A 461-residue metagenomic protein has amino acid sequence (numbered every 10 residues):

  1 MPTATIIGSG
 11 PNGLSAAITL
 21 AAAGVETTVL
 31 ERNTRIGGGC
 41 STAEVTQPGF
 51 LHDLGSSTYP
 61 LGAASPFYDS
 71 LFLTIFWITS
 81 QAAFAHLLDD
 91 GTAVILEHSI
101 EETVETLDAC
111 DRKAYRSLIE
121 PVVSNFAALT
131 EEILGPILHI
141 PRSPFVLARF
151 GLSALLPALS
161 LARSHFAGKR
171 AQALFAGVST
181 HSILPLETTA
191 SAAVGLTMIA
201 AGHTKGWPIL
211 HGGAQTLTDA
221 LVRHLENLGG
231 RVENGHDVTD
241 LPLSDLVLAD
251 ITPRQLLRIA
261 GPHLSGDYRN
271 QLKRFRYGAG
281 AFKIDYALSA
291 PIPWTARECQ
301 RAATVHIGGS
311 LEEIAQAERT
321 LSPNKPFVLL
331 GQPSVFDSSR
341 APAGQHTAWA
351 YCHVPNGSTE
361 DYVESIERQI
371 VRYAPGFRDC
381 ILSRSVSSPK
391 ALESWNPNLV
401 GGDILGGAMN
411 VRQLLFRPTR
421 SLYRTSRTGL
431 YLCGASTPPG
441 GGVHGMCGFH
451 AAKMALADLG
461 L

Functional and structural regions predicted by a protein language model:
M1-T5, A22-A23, G202, V411-P418: Extreme N-terminal leader/targeting segments of oxidoreductases
P2-S124: N-terminal glycine-rich phosphate/pyrophosphate-binding loop and immediately adjacent elements
D89-T189: Rossmann-like flavin
G168-P185, K325-L329, G376-P438: A glycine-rich dinucleotide-binding beta-alpha-beta segment and adjacent secondary-structure elements that constitute
G195-V238: Helical element adjacent to the flavin cofactor pocket in flavoenzyme catalytic cores
N234-A341: Mid-domain catalytic core of redox enzymes that form a hydrophobic substrate pocket/lid adjacent to a catalytic redox
F327-L405: FAD-dependent oxidoreductase catalytic-site/capping-region signature
C433-L456: A conserved FAD-binding loop/helix module that cradles the flavin
